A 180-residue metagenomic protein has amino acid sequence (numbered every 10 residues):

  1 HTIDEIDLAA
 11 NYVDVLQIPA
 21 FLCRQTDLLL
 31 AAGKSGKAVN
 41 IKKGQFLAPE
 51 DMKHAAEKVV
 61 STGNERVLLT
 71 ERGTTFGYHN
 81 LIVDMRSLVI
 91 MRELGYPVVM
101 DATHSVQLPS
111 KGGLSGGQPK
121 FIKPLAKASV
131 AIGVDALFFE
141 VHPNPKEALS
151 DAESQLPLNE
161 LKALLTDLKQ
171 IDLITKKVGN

Functional and structural regions predicted by a protein language model:
H1-Q17, Q25-L28: N-terminal active-site wall of soluble small-molecule enzyme domains
A9, A55, L125, L161-L164: Hydrophobic side chains in well-ordered alpha-helices
Q17, K37, P119, L156-L158 (+1 more regions): Short alpha-helix boundary/capping motifs
R24-V141: Catalytic alpha/beta core domains of metabolic enzymes, predominantly
A136-E140, I174-N180: Flexible, glycine/charged-enriched surface loops at secondary-structure junctions
N144-K177: C-terminal helical cap(s) of enzyme catalytic domains, especially alpha/beta-barrels
